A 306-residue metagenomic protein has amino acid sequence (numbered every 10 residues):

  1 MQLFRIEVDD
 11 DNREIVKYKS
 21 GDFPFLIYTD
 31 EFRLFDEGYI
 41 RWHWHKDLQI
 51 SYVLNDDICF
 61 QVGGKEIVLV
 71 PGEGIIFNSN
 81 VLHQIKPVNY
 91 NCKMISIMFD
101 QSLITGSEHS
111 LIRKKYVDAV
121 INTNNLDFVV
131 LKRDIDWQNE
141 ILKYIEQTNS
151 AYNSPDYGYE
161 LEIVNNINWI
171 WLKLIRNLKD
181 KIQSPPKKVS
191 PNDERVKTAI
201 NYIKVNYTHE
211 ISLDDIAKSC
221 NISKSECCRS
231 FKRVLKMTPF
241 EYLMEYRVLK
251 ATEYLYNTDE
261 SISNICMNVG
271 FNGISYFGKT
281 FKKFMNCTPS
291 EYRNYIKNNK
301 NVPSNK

Functional and structural regions predicted by a protein language model:
M1-G74, N80-V81, K114-K115, N125-F128 (+2 more regions): Generic protein-terminus/edge-of-domain signal
Q2-I27, E31, L82-S150, D180: A hydrophobic/aromatic-rich effector-binding and dimerization subdomain of bacterial HTH-type transcriptional regulators
L54, N125, L142-N153, I200 (+2 more regions): Regular secondary-structure segments
I135-N139, Y152-W169, K187: All-alpha amphipathic helical-bundle segments outside canonical DNA-binding/catalytic cores that form hydrophobic
I141, I145-N149, V164-I175, N192 (+1 more regions): Hydrophobic alpha-helical core bundles mediating ligand binding, dimerization, or RNAP-core interactions
L172-K179, T198-V248, T258-E260, C266-Y295: Basic/polar phosphate-binding segments, predominantly the helix-turn-helix DNA-binding elements of transcriptional
P186-D193: Intrinsic-disorder/low-complexity linker and hinge segments
